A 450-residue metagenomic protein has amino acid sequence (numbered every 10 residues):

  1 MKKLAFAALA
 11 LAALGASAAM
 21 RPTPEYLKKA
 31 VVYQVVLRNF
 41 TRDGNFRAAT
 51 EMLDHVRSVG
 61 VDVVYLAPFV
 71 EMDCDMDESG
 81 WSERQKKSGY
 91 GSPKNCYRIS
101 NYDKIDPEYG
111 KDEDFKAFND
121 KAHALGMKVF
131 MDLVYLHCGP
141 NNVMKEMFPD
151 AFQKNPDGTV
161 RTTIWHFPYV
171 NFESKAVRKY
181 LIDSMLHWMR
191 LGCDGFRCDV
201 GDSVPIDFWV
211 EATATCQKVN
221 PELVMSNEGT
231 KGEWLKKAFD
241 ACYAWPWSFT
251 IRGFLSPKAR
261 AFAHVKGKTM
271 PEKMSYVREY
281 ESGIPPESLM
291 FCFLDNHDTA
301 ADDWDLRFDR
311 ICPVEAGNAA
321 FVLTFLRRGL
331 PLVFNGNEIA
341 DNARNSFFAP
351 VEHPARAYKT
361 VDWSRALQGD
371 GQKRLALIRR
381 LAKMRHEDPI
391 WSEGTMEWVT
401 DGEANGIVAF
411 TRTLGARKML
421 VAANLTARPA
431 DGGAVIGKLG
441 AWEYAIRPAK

Functional and structural regions predicted by a protein language model:
M1-L4: Positively charged n-region of N-terminal signal peptides that target proteins for export
A8-S17: Hydrophobic h-region of N-terminal signal peptides that target proteins for export in Gram-negative bacteria
M20-Y33, L37-D62, P68-L191, E211-N220 (+1 more regions): Substrate-binding/active-site clefts of carbohydrate-active enzymes
T23, L27, C74, S275 (+2 more regions): Loop/helix patches that line or flank the sugar-binding groove of alpha-linked glycan CAZymes
Q34, Y65-P68, R197-D199, S226-E228 (+3 more regions): Short beta-strand segments
V61, C193-D194, G329-L330: A structural motif
Y65-C74, D132-N142, D199-P205, E228-G232 (+2 more regions): Short, solvent-exposed turn/loop segments enriched in Gly/Ser/Thr/Pro and often Arg
S184, D194-G195, D199-M290, L323 (+3 more regions): Active-site-proximal helices and loops of the catalytic beta/alpha 8
